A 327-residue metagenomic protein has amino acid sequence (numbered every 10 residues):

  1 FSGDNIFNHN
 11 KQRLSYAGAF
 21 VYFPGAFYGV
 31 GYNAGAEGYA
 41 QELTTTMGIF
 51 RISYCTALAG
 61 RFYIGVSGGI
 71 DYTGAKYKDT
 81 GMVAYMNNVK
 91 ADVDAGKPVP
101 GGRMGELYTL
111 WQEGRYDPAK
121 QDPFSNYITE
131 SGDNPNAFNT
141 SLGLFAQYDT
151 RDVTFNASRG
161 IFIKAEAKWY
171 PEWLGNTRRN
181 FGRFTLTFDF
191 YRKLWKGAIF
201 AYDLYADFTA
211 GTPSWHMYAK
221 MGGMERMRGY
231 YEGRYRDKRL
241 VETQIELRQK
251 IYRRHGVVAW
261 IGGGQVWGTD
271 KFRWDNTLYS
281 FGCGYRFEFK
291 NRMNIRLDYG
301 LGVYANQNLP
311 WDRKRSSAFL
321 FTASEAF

Functional and structural regions predicted by a protein language model:
F1-F138, M221, R234-D237, N294-I295 (+2 more regions): Gram-negative/organellar outer-membrane beta-barrel architecture
F1-N5, F50-T56, V66-I70, L144-Y148 (+7 more regions): Residues on the lipid-exposed face of transmembrane beta-strands in outer-membrane beta-barrel proteins
N10-L14, G60-I64, V153-F155, W195-F200 (+2 more regions): Repeated loop/turn-to-beta-strand initiation elements of outer-membrane beta-barrel proteins
Y16-A34, V66-Y72, M82, I161-P171 (+6 more regions): Transmembrane beta-barrel strands of outer-membrane/channel proteins
N126, G132, N139-Q147, R151-Y252 (+2 more regions): C-terminal outer-membrane beta-barrel translocator/porin domains of Gram-negative envelope proteins and their
M227-Y231, F272, N276, P310: Outer-membrane beta-barrel domain signature, especially the mid-to-C-terminal portions of large Gram-negative OMP
Y252, G264-G268, K290-R292, G302-N306: Short Gly/Pro-enriched loop/turn and capping motifs at secondary-structure junctions
D275-N276, S280, E288: C-terminal soluble interaction/assembly domains
